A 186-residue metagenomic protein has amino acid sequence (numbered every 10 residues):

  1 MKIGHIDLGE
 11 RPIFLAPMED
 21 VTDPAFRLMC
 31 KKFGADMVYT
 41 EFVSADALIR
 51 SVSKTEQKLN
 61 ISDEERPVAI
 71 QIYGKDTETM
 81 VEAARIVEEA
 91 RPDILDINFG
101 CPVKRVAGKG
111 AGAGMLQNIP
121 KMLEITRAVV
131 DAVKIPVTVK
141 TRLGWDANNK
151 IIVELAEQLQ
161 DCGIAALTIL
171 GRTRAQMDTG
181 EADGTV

Functional and structural regions predicted by a protein language model:
M1-V186: Flavin-dependent oxidoreductase catalytic cores
